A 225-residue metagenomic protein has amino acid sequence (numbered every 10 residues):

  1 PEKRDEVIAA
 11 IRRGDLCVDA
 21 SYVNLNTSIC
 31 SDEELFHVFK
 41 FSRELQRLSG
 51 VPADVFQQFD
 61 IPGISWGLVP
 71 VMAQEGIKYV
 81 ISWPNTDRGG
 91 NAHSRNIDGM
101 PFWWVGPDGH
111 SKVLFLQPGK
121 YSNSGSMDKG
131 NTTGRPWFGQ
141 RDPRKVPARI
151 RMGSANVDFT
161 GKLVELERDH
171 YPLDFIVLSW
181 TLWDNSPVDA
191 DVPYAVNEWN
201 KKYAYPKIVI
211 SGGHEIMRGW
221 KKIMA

Functional and structural regions predicted by a protein language model:
P1-A225: Catalytic-domain carbohydrate-binding cleft regions of carbohydrate-active enzymes
